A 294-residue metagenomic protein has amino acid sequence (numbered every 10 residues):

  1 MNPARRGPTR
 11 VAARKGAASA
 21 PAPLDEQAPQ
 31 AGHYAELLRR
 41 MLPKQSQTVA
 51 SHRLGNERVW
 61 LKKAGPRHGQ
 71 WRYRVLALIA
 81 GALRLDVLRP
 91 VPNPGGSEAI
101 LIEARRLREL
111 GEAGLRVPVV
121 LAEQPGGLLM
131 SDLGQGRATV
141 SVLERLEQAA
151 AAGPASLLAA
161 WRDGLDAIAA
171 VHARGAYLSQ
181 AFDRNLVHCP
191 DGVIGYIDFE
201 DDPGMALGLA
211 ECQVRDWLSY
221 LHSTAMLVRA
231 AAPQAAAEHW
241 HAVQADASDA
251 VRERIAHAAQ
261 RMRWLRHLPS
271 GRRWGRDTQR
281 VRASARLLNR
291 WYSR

Functional and structural regions predicted by a protein language model:
N2-T48: Juxta-kinase regulatory segment immediately upstream of eukaryotic protein kinase catalytic domains
T48-A99: ATP-binding glycine-rich loop module of kinase domains
P66, Q135, I194, D201-M205: Activation segment
G81-A82, P94-I100, R108-G111, L115-A160: Conserved structural core of kinase catalytic domains
L110, A167-V171: Conserved hydrophobic alpha-helix
A173-D183: Catalytic-loop of the protein kinase fold
N185-Y196: Conserved protein kinase catalytic/activation segment
C189, F199-R294: C-lobe/activation-segment region of protein kinase-like
